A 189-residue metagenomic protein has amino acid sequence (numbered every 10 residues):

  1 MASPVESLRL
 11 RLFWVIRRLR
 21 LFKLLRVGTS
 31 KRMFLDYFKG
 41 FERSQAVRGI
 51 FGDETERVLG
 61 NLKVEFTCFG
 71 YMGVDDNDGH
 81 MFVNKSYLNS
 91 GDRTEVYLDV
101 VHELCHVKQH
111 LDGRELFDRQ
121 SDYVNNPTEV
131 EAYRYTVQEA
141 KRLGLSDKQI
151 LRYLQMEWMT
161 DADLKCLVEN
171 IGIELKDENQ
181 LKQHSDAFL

Functional and structural regions predicted by a protein language model:
M1-F69, L167-L189: A metal-dependent hydrolase signature that marks the N-terminal structural subdomain at the beginning of catalytic folds
N61-T94: Active-site scaffold of zinc-dependent metalloenzymes
M72-G73, K108-Q109, E115-D118, E157-W158: Short catalytic/ligand-binding loop motif for oxyanion handling, primarily in non-cytosolic enzymes, centered on
T94-L98, H110-R134: Post-HEXXH active-site segment of zinc metalloproteases
V101-Q109: Short active-site segment of divalent metal-dependent hydrolases/proteases that encodes the spacing between
H102, R134-V137: Short, hydrophobic/amphipathic alpha-helical patches that form generic packing surfaces within helical domains
Q138-L189: Long, well-structured alpha-helical subdomains associated with metal-dependent extracellular/ecto-lumenal hydrolases
